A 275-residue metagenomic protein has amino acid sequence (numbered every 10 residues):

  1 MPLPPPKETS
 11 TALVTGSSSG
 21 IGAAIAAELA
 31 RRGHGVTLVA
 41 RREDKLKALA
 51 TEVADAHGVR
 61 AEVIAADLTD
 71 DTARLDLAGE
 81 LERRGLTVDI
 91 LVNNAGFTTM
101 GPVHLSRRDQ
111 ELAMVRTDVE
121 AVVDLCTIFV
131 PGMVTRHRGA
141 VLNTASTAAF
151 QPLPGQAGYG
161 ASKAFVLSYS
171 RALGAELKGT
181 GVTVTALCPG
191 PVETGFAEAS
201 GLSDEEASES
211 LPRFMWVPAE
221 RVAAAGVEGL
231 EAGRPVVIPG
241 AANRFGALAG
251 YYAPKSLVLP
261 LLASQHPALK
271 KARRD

Functional and structural regions predicted by a protein language model:
S18-S19: Conserved glycine-rich cofactor-binding loop
R32-L49: Conserved glycine-rich Rossmann-like NAD(P)H-binding loop of the short-chain dehydrogenase/reductase
N94-T99: Conserved NAD(P)H cofactor-binding loop of Rossmann-fold oxidoreductase domains
P102-V115: Substrate-binding pocket helix/loop in short-chain dehydrogenase/reductase
C126, S162: Active-site helix of classical SDR
S146: Residue(s) in the substrate-gating loop at a strand-loop-helix junction that position the organic substrate next
G179-N243, S256-L259, K270: SDR active-site lid
